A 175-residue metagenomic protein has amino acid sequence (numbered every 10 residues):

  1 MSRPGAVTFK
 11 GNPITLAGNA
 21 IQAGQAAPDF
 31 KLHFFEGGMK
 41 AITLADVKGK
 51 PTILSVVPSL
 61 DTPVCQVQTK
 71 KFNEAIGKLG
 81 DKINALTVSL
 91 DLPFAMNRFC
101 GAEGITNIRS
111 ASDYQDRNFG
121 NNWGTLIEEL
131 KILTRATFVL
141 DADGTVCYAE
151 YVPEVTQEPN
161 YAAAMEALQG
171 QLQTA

Functional and structural regions predicted by a protein language model:
M1-A175: Chalcogenol-based redox active-site neighborhoods
